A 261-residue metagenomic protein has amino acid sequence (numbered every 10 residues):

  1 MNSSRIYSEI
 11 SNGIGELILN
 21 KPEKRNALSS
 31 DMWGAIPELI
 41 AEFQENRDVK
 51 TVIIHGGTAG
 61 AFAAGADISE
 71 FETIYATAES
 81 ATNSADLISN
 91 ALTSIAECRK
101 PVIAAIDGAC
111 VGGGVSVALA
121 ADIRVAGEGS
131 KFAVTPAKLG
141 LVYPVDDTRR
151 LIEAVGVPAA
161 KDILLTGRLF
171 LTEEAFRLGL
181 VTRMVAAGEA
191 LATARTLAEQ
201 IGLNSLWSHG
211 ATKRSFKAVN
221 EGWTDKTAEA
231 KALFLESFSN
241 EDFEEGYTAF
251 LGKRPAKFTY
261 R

Functional and structural regions predicted by a protein language model:
M1-H55, T93, G188: Conserved CoA-thioester-binding segment of acyl-CoA-metabolizing enzymes
M1-N12, N46-R47, A59, G167-E173 (+2 more regions): C-terminal alpha-helix plus adjacent terminal tail
L17, K21, I36, I54 (+6 more regions): Terminal peptide-recognition signature
K21-P22, T77, N204, K253: Short loop-to-helix capping motifs
L39, L87-C98: Catalytic-core regions built around general acid/base machinery
G56-A91, G222: Glycine- (often His-adjacent) and acidic-residue-rich active-site loop that binds/positions the CoA thioester
I68, A81, I88, T148 (+4 more regions): A general structural signal for well-ordered alpha-helical segments in protein cores
T93-W207, N240, E245-T248, R254: Crotonase-fold acyl-CoA enzyme core
